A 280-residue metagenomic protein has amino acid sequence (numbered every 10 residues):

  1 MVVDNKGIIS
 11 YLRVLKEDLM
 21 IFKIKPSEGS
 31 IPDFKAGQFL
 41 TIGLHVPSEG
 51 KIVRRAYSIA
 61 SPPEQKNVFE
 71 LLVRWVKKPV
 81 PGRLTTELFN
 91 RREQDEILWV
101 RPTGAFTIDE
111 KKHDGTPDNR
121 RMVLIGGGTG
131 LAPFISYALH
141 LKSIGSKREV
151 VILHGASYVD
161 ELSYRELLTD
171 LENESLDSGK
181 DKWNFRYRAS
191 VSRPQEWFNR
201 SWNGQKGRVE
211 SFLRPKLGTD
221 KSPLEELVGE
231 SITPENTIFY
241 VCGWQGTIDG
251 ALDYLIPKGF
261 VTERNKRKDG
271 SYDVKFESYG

Functional and structural regions predicted by a protein language model:
M1-K16: Short, low-complexity N-terminal leaders and the immediately following helix N-cap/first helix
V3, L153, Y158-G280: Reductase modules of NAD(P)H-dependent flavoproteins
I8-S10, M20-V123, S192, D273-G280: FAD-binding FR-type
P26, V73-W75, G126, H154-S157 (+1 more regions): Short glycine-centered, acidic/aromatic-flanked micro-motifs in structured strand/loop junctions that mark active-site
G43, H140-I144, Y254-K258: Active-site catalytic microenvironments for nucleophilic, acid-base chemistry
I59, P133-G145: Histidine-anchored nucleotide/phosphate-binding helix
R121-V123, E149-V151, I238: Structural motif
G127-A132: Ser/Thr-glycine-rich phosphate-binding loops at phosphate-binding pockets of nucleotides, nucleotide cofactors
